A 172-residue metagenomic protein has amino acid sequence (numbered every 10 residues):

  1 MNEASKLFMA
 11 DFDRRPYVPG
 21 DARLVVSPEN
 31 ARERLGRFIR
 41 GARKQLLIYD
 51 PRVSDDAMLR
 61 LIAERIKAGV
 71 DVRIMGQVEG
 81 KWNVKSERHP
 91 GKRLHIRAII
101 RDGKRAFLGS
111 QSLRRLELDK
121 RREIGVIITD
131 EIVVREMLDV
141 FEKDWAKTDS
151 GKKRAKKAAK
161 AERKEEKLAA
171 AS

Functional and structural regions predicted by a protein language model:
M1-R32, G41-S172: PLD/PLD-like phosphodiesterase catalytic module centered on the HKD motif
L35: Acidic, amphipathic alpha-helical patches
